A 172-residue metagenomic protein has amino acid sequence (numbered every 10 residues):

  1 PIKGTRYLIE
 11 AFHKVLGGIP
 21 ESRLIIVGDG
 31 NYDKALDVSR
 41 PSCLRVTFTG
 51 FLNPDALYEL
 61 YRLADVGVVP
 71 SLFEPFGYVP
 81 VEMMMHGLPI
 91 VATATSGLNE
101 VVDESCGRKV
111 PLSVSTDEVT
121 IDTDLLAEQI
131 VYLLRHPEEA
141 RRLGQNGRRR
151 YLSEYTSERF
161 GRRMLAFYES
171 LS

Functional and structural regions predicted by a protein language model:
P1-K14: A conserved mid-protein helix/loop that constitutes part of the nucleotide-sugar donor-binding site
A35-D55: Nucleotide-activated donor-binding/catalytic signature segment of Leloir-type glycosyltransferases, i.e., the conserved
F51-L52, E59-A64: Short alpha-helical donor nucleotide-sugar binding micro-motif in glycosyltransferases
G67-V68, I90-V91: A short hydrophobic beta-strand element within the catalytic core of glycosyltransferases that build diverse glycans
L72: Aromatic "clamp/platform" in nucleotide-sugar-dependent glycosyltransferases that forms part of the donor/acceptor
N99-Y132: Change "using UDP/GDP/dTDP sugars" to "using nucleotide sugars
Y132, E139-E154: A short, well-ordered alpha-helix in the C-terminal region of glycosyltransferases
S157-S172: C-terminal alpha-helical cap of glycosyltransferases
